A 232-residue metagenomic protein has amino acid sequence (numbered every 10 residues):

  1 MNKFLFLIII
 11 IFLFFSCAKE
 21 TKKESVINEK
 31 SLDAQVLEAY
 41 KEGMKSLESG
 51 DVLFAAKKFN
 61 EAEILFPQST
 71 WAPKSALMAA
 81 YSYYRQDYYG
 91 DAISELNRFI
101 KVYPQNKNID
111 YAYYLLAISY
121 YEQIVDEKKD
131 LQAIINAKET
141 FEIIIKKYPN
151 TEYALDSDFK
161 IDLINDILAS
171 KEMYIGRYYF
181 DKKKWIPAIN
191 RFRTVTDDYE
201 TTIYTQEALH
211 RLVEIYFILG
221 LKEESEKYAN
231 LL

Functional and structural regions predicted by a protein language model:
M1-C17: Sec-dependent bacterial lipoprotein signal peptides
F14-L232: Acidic, polar-rich low-complexity tracts and alpha-helical solenoid repeat scaffolds
